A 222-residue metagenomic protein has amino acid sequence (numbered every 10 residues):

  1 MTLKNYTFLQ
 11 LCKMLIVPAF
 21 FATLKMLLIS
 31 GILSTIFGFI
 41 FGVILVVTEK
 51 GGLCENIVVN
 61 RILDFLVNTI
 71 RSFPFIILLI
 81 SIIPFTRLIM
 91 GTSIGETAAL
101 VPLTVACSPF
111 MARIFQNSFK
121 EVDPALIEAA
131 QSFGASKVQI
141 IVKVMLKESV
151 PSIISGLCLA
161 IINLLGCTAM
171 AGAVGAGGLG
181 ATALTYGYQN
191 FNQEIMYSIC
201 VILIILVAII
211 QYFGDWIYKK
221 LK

Functional and structural regions predicted by a protein language model:
I16-V47: Transmembrane alpha-helix signature in integral membrane proteins
P18-M26, F75-F110, I195-C200: Loop-to-helix entry region at the N-terminal start of transmembrane alpha-helices in multi-pass membrane transporters
I36-F41, T97-V101, V105-I127, L157-C158 (+2 more regions): Membrane-embedded alpha-helices of multi-pass transport/permease systems
I44-K50, S132, M196-K222: C-terminal transmembrane helix and the adjacent membrane-cytosol boundary/short C-terminal tail of inner/organellar
I44-S81, L103, S108, R113-N117: Cytoplasmic-entry segments and transmembrane alpha-helices of multi-pass inner-membrane transporters
F119-S149, Q189: Short helix-to-coil transition segments within interhelical loops that connect adjacent transmembrane helices
K137-M170: Transmembrane alpha-helices
C167-I202, K222: Glycine-rich helix-loop "coupling/hinge" segments at transmembrane-helix boundaries in multipass transporters
